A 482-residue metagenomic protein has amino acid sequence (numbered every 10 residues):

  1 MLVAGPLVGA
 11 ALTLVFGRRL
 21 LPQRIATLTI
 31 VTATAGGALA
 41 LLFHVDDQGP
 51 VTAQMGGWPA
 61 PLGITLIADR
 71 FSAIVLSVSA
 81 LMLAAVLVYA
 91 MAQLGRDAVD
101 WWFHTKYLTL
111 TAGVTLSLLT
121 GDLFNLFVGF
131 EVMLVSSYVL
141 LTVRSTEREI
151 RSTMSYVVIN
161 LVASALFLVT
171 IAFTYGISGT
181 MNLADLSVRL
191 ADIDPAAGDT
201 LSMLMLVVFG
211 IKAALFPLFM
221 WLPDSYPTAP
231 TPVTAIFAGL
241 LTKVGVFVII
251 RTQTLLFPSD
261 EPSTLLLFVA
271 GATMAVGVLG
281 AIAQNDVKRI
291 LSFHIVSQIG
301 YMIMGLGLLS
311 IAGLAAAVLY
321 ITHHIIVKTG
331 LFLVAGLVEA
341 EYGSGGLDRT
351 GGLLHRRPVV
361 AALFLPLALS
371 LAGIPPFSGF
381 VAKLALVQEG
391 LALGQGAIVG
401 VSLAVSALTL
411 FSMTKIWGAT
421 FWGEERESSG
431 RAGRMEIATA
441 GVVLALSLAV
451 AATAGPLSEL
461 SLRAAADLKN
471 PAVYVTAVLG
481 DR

Functional and structural regions predicted by a protein language model:
M1, A10-T105, A184-V188, R463 (+1 more regions): Transmembrane helix-loop-helix hairpins at membrane boundaries of multipass inner-membrane proteins
M1-G9, T170, G373: The first (N-terminal) embedded transmembrane alpha-helix
L21-V31, R151-L161, R357-V360, R434-G441: Alpha-helical transmembrane segments and their helix-start/interface "positive-inside/aromatic belt" motifs in integral
L28-G36, L108-A112, M203-M205, T242 (+2 more regions): Alpha-helical transmembrane segments
L28-L42, N160-V169, L367, V442-P456: Hydrophobic alpha-helical membrane-insertion segments
A85-G95, W101, T111-F124, S137-L384 (+1 more regions): Hydrophobic transmembrane alpha-helices and their helix-loop junctions in integral membrane proteins
E131: Short phosphate-coordinating micro-motif centered on Lys-Gly-acidic
A229, L347, H355-A362, L410-R482: Cytoplasmic/organellar membrane-interface segments at the starts of transmembrane helices in multi-pass inner-membrane
